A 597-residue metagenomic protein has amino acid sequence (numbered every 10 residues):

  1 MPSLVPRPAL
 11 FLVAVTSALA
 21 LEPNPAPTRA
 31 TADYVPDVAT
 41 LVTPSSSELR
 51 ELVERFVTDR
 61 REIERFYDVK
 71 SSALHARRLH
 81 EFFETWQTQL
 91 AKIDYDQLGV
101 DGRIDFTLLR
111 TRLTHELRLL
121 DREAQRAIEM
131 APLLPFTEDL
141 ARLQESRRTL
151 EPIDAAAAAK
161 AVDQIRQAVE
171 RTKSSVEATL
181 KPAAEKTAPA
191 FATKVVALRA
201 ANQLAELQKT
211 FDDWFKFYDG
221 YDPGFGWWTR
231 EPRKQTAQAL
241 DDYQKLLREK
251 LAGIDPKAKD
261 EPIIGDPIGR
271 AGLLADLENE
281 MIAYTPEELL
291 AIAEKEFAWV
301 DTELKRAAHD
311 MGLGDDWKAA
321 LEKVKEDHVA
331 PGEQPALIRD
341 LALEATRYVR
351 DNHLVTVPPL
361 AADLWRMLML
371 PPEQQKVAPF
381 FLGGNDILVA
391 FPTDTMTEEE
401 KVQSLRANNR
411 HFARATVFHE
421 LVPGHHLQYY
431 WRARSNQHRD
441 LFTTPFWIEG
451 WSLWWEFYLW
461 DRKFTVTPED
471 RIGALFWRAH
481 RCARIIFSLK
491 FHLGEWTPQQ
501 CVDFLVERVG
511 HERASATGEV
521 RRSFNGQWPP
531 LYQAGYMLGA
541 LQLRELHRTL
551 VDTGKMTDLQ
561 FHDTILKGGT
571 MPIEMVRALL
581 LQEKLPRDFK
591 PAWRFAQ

Functional and structural regions predicted by a protein language model:
M1-V5: N-terminal secretory signal peptides that target proteins for export/translocation
R7-A18: Bacterial N-terminal signal peptides
L21-Q597: N-terminal maturation segment of proteins
